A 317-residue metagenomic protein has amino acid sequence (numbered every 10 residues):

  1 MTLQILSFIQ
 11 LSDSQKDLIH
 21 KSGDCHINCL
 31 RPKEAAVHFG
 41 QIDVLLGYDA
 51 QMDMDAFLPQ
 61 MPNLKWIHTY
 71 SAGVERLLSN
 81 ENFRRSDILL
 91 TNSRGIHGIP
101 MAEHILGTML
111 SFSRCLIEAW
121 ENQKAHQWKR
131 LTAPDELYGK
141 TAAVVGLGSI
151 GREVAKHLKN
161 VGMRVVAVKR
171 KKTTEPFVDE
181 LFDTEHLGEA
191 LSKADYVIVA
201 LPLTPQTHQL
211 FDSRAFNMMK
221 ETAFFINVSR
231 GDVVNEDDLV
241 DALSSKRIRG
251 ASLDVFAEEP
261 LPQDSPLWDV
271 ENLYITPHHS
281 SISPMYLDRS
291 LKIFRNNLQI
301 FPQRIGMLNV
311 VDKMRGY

Functional and structural regions predicted by a protein language model:
M1-V44: N-terminal glycine-/charge-rich "phosphate-binding" loop or analogous flexible N-terminal tail
I9, R94, A102, Y138-K159: Glycine-rich adenosine-cofactor-binding loop
H38-G40, L58-M61, L137, A190-A194 (+2 more regions): A short, aliphatic-rich alpha-helical micro-motif
D43-W120: Phosphate/diphosphate ligand-binding glycine-rich loop within oxidoreductases
D87, A119-E153, E180: Glycine-rich NAD(P)-binding loop of Rossmann-like domains
I88-H104, E118, E259-Y317: C-terminal helix-to-coil terminal segments
V166: Conserved beta-strand positions in the Rossmann-like core of class I SAM-dependent methyltransferases
K171-P266: Rossmann-like adenosine-cofactor binding region
